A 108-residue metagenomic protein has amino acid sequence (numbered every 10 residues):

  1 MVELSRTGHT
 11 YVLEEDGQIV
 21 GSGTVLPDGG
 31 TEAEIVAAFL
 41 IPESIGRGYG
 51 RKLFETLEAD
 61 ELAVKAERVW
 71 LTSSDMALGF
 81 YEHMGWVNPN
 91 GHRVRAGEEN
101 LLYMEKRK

Functional and structural regions predicted by a protein language model:
M1-A37, I41-E43, F54, D75: Acetyl-CoA-dependent GNAT
M1-V2, A59, H92: Short, flexible, glycine/charge-rich loop motifs used to bind or transfer phosphoryl groups or to couple energy/partner
G17, G21, G48-G50, G85: Conserved phosphate-binding and hydrolysis motifs of nucleotide-dependent enzymes
L40, G46-A59, H83: Conserved acetyl-CoA-binding loop-helix of GNAT-fold acetyltransferases
R47, V64-E67: Short coil/turn segments at alpha/beta junctions that flank glycine-rich nucleotide-binding fingerprints
E67, L71-M76, M84, N90 (+1 more regions): C-terminal "cap" of GNAT-fold acetyltransferases
F80: Conserved H-loop
